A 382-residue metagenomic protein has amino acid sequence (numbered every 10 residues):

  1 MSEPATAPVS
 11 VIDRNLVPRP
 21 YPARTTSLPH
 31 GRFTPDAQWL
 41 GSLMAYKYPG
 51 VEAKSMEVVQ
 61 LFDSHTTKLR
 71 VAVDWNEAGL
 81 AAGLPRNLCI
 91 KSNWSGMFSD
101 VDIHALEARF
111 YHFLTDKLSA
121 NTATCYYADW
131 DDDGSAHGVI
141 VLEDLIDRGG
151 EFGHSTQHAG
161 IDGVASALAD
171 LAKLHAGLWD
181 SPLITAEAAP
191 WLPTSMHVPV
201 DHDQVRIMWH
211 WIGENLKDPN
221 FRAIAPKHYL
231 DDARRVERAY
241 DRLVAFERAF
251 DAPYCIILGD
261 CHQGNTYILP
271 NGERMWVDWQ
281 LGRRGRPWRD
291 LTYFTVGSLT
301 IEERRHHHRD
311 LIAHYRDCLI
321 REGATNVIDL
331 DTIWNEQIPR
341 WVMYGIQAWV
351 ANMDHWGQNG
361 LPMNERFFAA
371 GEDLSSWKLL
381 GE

Functional and structural regions predicted by a protein language model:
M1-H137, A245, L269-R274: Conserved NTP-binding catalytic cores of kinases and kinase-like/nucleotidyltransferase enzymes across multiple kinase
F62-L80, R238-P287: Active-site acidic catalytic loop and adjacent metal/ATP-binding pocket of ATP-dependent phosphoryl transfer enzymes
N93-G96, F152-Q157, V277, Y293-I301: Glycine- and acidic
R109, L281, P287-A324, R340-M363 (+1 more regions): Active-site activation/catalytic loop segments of kinase-like enzymes and analogous catalytic loops in related
A128-D132, S181-M196, N326-I333: Short, glycine/acidic-rich hinge or "gate" loops at secondary-structure transitions that mediate conformational
I140-R148: Short pocket-lining segment of the protein kinase catalytic domain that shapes the ATP-binding cleft
G149, G153-H158, F246-A249, C261-H262 (+4 more regions): Flavin-dependent oxidoreductase catalytic core characteristic of acyl-CoA dehydrogenase/oxidase-like enzymes
G149-L258, R366, G371-E382: ATP-dependent phospho-/nucleotidyl transfer catalytic cores
